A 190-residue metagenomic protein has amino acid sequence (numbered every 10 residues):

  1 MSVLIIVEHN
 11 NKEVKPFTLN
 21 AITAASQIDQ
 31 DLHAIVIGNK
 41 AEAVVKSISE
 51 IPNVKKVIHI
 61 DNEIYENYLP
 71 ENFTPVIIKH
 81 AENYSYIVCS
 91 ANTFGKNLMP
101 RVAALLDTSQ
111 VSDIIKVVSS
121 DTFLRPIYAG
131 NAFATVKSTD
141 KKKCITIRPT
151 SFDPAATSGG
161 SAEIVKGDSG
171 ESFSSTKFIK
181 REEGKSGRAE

Functional and structural regions predicted by a protein language model:
M1-E190: N-terminal glycine-rich FAD/FM-binding segment characteristic of electron-transfer flavoproteins
